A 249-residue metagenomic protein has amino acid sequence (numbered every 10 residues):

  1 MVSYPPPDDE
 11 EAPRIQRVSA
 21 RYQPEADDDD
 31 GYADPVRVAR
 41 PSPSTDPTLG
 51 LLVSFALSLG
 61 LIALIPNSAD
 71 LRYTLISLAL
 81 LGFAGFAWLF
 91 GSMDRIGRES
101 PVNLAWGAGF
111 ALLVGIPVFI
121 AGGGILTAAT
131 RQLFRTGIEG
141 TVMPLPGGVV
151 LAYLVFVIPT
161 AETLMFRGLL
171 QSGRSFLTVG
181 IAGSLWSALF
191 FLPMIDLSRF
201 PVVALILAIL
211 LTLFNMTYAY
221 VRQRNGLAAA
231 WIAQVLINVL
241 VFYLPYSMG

Functional and structural regions predicted by a protein language model:
M1-P41: Low-complexity, intrinsically disordered extramembrane tails and loops of integral membrane proteins
S42-G91, E139-G140: Alpha-helical transmembrane segments in multi-pass membrane proteins
P43-L61, F110-P117, V179-W186: Alpha-helical transmembrane segments
V53-A69, G123-Q132, S187-L192: Membrane-embedded alpha-helical segments in integral membrane proteins
S58-I62, A84-F90, F119, S187-M194 (+1 more regions): Structural signal for membrane-spanning alpha-helices in multi-pass inner-membrane proteins, emphasizing helix cores
L71-I76, T136-V142, F200-I209: Non-cytosolic membrane-interface motifs at loop->transmembrane helix junctions
G91-I158: Juxtamembrane helix-loop-helix connectors linking adjacent transmembrane helices in multi-pass membrane enzymes
G148-G249: Transmembrane helix-loop-helix hairpins at the membrane interface of multi-pass integral membrane proteins
